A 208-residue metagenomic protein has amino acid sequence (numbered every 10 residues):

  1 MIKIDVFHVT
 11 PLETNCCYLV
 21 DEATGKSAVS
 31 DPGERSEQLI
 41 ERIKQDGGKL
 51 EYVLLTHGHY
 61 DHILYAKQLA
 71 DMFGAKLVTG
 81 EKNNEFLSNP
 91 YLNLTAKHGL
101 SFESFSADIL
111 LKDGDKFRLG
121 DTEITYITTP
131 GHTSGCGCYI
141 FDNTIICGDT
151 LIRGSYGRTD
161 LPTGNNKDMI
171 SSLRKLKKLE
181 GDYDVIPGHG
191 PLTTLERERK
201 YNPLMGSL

Functional and structural regions predicted by a protein language model:
M1-D46, C138-G148: Conserved beta-strand hairpin/beta-sheet module of binuclear metal-dependent hydrolase folds, prominently
I2, G48, G120-T122: Structured loop/turn residues at beta-strand edges in well-structured enzyme cores
H8, V20, K112, R118 (+2 more regions): Residue-level detector of conserved, well-ordered beta-strand and adjacent loop positions that form binding/recognition
L12, R35, H59, N83 (+4 more regions): A generic "binding-loop/recognition-motif" signal
V29-S30, E51-G58, L77-G80, T128-G131 (+2 more regions): Active-site neighborhood of phospho(di)ester-bond hydrolases with catalytic His/Asp-centered motifs
R35-R118, K200-L204: Active-site HxH/HxHxD metal-binding segment of metal-dependent hydrolases
L94, E123-L208: Metallo-beta-lactamase
